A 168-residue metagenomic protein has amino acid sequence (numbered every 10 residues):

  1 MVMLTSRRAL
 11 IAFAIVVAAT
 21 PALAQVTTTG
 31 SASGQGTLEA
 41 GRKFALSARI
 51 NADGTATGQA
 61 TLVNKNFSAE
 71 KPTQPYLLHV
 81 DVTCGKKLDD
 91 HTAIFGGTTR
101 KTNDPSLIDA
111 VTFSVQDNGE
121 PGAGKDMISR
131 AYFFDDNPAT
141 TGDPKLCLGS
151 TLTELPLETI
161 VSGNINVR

Functional and structural regions predicted by a protein language model:
V2-I11: Bacterial N-terminal signal peptides that target proteins for export
A22-V26: Boundary at the C-terminal end of the N-terminal hydrophobic targeting segment
T27-E39: Short N-terminal segments immediately surrounding and downstream of signal-peptide cleavage
L38-N118: Predominantly extracellular/secreted and cell-surface proteins with exposed, flexible low-complexity segments
T57-V63, P121-F133: Short polybasic amphipathic segments
K125-R168: C-terminal partner/receptor-binding element of secreted or periplasmic proteins
